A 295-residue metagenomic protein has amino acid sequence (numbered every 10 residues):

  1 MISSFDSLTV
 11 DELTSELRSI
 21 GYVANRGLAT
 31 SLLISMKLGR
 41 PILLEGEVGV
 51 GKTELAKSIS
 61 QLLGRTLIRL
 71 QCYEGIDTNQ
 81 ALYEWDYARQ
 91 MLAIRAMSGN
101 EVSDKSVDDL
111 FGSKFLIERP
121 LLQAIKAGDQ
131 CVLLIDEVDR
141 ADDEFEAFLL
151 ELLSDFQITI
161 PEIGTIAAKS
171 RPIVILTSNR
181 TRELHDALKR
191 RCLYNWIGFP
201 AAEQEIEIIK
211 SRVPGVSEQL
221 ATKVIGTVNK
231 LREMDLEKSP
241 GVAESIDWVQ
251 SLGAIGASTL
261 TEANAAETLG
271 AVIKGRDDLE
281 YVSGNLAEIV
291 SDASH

Functional and structural regions predicted by a protein language model:
M1-H295: C-terminal regulatory/interaction module of P-loop NTP-utilizing enzymes
